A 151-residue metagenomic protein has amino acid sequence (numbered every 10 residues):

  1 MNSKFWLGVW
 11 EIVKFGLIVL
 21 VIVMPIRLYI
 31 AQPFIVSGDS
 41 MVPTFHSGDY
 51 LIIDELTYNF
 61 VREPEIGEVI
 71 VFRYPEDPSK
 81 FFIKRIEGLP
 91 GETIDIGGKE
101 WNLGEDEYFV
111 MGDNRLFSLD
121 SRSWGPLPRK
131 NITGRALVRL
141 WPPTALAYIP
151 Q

Functional and structural regions predicted by a protein language model:
M1-F81, W101, K130-N131, R135-Q151: Protein maturation boundaries and topogenic segments
S40, T93, N114, L127 (+1 more regions): Gly/Ser/Thr-rich beta-alpha loop segments that engage phosphate groups in nucleotides
D49, E65-V69, E92, E107 (+1 more regions): Structural motif
I83-I86: Short beta-strand-centered aromatic/proline hotspots
P90-I96, W141: Short, conserved beta-turn/loop elements at beta-strand boundaries and strand-helix junctions
I94-E105: Acidic loop->beta-strand submotif enriched in PP2C/PPM serine/threonine phosphatases
S118-S123: Active-site loop architecture of trypsin-fold serine endopeptidases
